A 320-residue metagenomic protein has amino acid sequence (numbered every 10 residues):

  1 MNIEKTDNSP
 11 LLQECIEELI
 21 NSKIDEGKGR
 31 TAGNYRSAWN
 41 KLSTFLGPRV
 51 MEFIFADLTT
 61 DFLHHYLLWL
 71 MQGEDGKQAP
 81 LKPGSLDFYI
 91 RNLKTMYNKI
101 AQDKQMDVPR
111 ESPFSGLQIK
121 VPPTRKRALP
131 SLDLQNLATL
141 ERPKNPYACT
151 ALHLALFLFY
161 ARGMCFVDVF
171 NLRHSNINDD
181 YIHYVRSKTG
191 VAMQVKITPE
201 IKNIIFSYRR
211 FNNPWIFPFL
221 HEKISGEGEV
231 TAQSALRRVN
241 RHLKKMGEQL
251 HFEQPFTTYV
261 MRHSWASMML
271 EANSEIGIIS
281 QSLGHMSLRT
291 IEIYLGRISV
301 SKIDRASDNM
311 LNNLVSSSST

Functional and structural regions predicted by a protein language model:
E18-R30, N40-R125, L140-P143: N-terminal core-binding DNA-recognition domain of tyrosine recombinases/integrases
P113-F166: Basic, Lys/Arg- and aromatic-enriched nucleic-acid-binding interface segment
A128, R186-G190, L283-N309: Catalytic-site neighborhood detector that most strongly recognizes the C-terminal catalytic loop/helix of tyrosine
L134, T198-E253: Active-site/catalytic core of tyrosine-dependent DNA strand-transfer enzymes
L156, Y160, M164-V167, V260-M286: C-terminal catalytic core of tyrosine-transesterase DNA break-rejoin enzymes
N171-S207: Conserved tyrosine-mediated DNA breakage-rejoining catalytic core shared by Y-recombinases
S175-Y181, F252-Q254, S274-I293, V300 (+1 more regions): Short, polar N-cap/turn motifs at the start of nucleic acid-interacting alpha helices
Q194-P199, N203, S207-Y208, G296-T320: DNA/chromatin major-groove-contacting recognition/catalytic segments
